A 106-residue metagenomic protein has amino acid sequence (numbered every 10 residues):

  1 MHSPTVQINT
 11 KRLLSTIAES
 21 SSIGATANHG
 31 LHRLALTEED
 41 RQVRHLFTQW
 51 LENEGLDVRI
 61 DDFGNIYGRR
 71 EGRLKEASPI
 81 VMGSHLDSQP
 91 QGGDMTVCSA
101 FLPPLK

Functional and structural regions predicted by a protein language model:
M1-Q7: Basic/polar N-terminal segments that are highly enriched at the extreme N-terminus, encompassing both cleavable
I8-G93: Acidic/His- and Gly-rich active-site-bordering loop/insert found across diverse amide/peptide-bond hydrolases
M82, G92-K106: Alpha-helical metal-binding/catalytic segments enriched in His/Glu/Asp
